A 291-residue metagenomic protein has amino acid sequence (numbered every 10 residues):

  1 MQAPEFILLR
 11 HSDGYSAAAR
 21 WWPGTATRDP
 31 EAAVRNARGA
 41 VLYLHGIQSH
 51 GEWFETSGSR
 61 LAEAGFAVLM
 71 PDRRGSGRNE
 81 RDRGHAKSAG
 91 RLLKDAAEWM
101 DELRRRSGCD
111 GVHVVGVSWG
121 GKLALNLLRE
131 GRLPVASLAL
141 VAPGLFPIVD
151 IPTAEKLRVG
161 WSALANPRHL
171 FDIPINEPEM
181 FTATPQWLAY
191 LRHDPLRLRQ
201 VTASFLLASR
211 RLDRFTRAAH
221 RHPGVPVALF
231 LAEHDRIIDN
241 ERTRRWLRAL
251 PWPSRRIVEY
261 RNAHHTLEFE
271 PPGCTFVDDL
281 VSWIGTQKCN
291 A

Functional and structural regions predicted by a protein language model:
M1-A33: N-terminal cap/lid segment of alpha/beta-hydrolase-fold proteins
R38, G46-S49: Active-site glycine-rich loops that stabilize anionic/oxyanionic intermediates across multiple enzyme folds
Q48-G51, G77-D110: Catalytic nucleophile-loop/oxyanion-hole region of alpha/beta-hydrolase and closely related hydrolase-like folds
G58-R81: Conserved alpha/beta-hydrolase
V117-T202: Alpha/beta-hydrolase-fold enzymes
P223, L229-L231, D235: Short beta-strand/loop motif that positions the catalytic acidic residue of the alpha/beta-hydrolase fold
V225, D239-R248: Short alpha-helix in the alpha/beta-hydrolase fold that links the catalytic acid
R256-A291: Catalytic active-site module of serine/aspartate enzymes centered on a nucleophile-bearing elbow/loop
